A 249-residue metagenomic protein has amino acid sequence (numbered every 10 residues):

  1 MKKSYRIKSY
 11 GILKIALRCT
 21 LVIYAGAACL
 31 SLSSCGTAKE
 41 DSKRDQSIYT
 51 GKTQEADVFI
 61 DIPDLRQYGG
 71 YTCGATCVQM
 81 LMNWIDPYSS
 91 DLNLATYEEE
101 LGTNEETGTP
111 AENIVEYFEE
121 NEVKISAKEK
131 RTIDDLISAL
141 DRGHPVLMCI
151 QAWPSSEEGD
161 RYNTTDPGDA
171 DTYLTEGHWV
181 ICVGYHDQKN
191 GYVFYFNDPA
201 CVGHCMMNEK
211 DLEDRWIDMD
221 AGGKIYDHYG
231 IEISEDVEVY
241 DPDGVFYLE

Functional and structural regions predicted by a protein language model:
M1-L13: N-terminal secretory signal peptides that target proteins for export/translocation
S31-S34: C-terminal motif of bacterial Sec signal peptides marking the signal peptidase cleavage site
G36-A38: Bacterial signal peptide processing site
D41, D45, P167-L174, I181-E249: Noncatalytic regulatory segments and standalone regulatory/sensor domains
R44-N104: Active-site nucleophile-adjacent alpha helix/oxyanion-hole segment immediately C-terminal to the catalytic cysteine
F59-Y71, Y97-G108, E120-K128, L136 (+2 more regions): Second-shell loop/turn segments in exported
Q79-Y88, Y117-K124, S138-G143, Q188: Structured segments of extracytoplasmic/periplasmic soluble domains in secreted or envelope-associated proteins
R131-P199: Active-site-adjacent substructure of cysteine-protease-like catalytic cores
